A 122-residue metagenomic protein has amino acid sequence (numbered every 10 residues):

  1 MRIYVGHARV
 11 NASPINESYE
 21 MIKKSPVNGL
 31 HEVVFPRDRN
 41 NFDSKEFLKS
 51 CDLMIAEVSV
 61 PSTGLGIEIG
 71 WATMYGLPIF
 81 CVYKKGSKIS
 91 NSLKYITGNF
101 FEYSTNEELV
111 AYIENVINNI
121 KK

Functional and structural regions predicted by a protein language model:
M1-K122: Conserved catalytic or regulatory cores that recognize and/or transform ribose-phosphate-containing ligands
